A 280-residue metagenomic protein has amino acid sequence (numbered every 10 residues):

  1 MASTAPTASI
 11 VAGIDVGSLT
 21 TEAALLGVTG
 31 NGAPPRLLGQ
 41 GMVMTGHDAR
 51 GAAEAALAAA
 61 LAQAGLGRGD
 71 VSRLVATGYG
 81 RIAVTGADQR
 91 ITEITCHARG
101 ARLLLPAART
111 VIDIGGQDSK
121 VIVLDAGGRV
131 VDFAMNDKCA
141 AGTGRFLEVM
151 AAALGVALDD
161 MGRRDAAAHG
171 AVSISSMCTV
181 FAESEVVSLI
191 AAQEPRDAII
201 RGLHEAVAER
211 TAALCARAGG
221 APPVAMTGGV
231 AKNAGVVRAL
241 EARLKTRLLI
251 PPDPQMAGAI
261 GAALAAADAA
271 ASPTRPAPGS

Functional and structural regions predicted by a protein language model:
T7-G51, A59, V130-C139: Short glycine-rich, Thr/Ser-proximal phosphate-binding strand/loop in the N-terminal lobe of ATP-dependent enzymes
V11-D15, S72-V75, R109-I112: Short glycine-aspartate micro-motif
G39-T45, Q63-T95, I122, V131: Short beta-strand-loop/turn "lid" adjacent to the catalytic site in phosphate-handling enzymes
T45, R129-G170: Glycine-rich phosphate-binding loop plus the immediately following alpha-helix
L57-S72, T211-P222: Phosphate/pyrophosphate-binding loops at sites that engage ATP/ADP/AMP, CoA/4′-phosphopantetheine, polyphosphate
Y79, C215, G219-R243, P254-G258: Glycine-rich phosphate-binding loops at beta-strand->alpha-helix junctions
G144-L147, P251-S280: Glycine-rich phosphate-binding/hydrolytic loop that grips phosphoryl groups
A182-C215, Q255: Adenine-nucleotide phosphate-binding core of ATP-dependent small-molecule kinases
